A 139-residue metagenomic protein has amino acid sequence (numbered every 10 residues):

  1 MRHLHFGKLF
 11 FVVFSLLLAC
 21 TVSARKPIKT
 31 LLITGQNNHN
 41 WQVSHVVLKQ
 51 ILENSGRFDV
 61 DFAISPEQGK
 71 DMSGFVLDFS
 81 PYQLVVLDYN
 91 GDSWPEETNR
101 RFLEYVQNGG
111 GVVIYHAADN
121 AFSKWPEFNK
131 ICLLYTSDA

Functional and structural regions predicted by a protein language model:
M1-F10: Bacterial N-terminal signal peptides that target proteins for export
H5, V22-K26: Short, low-complexity interaction segments enriched in Ser/Thr/Pro/Gly
F10-A19: Bacterial N-terminal signal peptides
R25, K29-F122: Helical hinge/lid and interdomain linker segments adjacent to catalytic or ligand-binding clefts that mediate domain
W125-F128: Cysteine-nucleophile active-site neighborhood
C132: Metal-dependent phosphoesterases centered on the DNase I-like endonuclease/exonuclease/phosphatase
Y135-A139: Conserved small/polar residues in nucleotide/adenosyl-binding loops
